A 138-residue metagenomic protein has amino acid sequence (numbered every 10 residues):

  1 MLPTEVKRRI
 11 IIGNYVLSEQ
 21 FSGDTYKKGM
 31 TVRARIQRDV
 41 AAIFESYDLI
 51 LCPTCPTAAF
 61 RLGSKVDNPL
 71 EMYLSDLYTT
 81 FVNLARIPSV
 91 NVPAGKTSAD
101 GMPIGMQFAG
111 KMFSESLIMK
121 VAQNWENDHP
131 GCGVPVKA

Functional and structural regions predicted by a protein language model:
M1-E5: Glycine-rich phosphate/pyrophosphate-binding loop and adjacent beta-alpha nucleotide/cofactor-binding cores
K7-A41, S46, L84-A138: Structural helix-boundary/capping segments
V16-L17, C55-A58: Short glycine-rich anion-binding loops that position phosphate/pyrophosphate groups of nucleotides and phosphorylated
G23-K28, A59-L77: Short, surface-exposed loop/helix-turn segments at secondary-structure junctions that function as lids/hinges flanking
D76-T80, M112: Glycine-rich phosphate/pyrophosphate-binding beta-alpha loops
